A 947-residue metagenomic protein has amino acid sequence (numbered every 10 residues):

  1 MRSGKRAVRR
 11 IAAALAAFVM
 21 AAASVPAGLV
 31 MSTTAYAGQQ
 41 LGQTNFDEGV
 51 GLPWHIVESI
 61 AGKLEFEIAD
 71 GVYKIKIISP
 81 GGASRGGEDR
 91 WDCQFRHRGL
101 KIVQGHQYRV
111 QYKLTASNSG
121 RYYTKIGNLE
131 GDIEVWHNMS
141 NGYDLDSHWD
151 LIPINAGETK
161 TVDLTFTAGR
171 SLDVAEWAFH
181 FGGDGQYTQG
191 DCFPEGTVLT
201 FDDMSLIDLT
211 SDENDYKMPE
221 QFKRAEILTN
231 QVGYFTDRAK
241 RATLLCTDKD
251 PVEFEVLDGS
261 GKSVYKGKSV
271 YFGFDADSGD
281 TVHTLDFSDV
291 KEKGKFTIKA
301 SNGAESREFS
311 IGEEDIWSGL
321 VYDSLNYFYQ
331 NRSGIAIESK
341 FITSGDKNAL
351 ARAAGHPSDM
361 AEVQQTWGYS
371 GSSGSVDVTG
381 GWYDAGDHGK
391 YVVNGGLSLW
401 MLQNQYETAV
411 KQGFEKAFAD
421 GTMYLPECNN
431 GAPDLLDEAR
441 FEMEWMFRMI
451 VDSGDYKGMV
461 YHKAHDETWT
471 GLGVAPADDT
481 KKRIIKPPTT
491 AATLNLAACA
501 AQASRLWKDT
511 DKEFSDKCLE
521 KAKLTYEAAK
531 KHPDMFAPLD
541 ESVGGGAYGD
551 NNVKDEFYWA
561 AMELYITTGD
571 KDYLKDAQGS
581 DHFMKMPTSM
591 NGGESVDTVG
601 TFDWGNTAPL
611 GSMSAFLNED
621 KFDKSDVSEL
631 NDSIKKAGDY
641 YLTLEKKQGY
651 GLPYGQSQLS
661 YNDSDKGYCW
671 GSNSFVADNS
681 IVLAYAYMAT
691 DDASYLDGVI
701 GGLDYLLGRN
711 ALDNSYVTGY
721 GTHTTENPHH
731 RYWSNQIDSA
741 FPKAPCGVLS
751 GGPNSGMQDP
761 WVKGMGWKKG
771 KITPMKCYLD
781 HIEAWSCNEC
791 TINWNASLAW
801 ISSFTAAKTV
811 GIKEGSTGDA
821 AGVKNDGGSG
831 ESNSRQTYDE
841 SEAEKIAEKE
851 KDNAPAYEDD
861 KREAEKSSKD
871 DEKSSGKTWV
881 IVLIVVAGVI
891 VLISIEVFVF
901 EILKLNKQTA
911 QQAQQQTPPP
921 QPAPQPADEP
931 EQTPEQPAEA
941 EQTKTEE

Functional and structural regions predicted by a protein language model:
A22-Q39, G876-K877, F898-L903: Sec-dependent signal peptide cleavage junction
G42, F46-E48, Q94-T124, K160-A168 (+1 more regions): Extra-cytoplasmic beta-strand recognition segments
F46, T124-N128, K160-M204: Extracellular beta-strand ligand-recognition surfaces/modules
D47-G82: Extracellular glycan-recognition surfaces and repeat-rich motifs
P53-V57, I77-Q104, R121-D150, H180-F193: Secreted extracellular polysaccharide-interacting domains
I133-D173, D280: Extracellular carbohydrate recognition and processing domains and analogous Trp-centered ligand-binding platforms
Q231-G303, D315, N326, Q330-G396 (+10 more regions): Aromatic (Trp/Tyr) and acidic
K904-E947: Cytoplasmic C-terminal tails of single-pass
